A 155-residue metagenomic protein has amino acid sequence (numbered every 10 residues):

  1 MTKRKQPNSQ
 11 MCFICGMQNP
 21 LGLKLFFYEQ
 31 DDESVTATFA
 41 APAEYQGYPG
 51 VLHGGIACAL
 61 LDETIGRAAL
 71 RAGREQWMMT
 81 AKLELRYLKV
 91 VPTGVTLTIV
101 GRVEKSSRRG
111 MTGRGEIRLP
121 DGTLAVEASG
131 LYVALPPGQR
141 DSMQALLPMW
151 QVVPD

Functional and structural regions predicted by a protein language model:
M1-E44, P148-D155: Non-catalytic linker/capping segments at the edges of enzyme domains
M1-R4, P92-T93, E104-D155: HotDog/MaoC-like acyl-thioester-processing domains
N19-L21, T96, R108-G110: Short solvent-exposed loop/turn micro-motifs enriched in small/polar/acidic residues
Y28-Q30, R102-S106: Short beta-strand micro-motifs enriched in acidic
E33, M79-A81, L97, M111 (+1 more regions): Hydrophobic core residues within well-ordered beta-strands of beta-rich domains
T36, A41-L60: A conserved, well-ordered hydrophobic junction motif at loop->secondary-structure transitions
A37, L83-Y87, G101, G115 (+1 more regions): A structural signal for short, well-ordered beta-strand segments
T64-T98: Hydrophobic beta-strand-centered segment that forms part of the acyl-chain substrate-binding groove
